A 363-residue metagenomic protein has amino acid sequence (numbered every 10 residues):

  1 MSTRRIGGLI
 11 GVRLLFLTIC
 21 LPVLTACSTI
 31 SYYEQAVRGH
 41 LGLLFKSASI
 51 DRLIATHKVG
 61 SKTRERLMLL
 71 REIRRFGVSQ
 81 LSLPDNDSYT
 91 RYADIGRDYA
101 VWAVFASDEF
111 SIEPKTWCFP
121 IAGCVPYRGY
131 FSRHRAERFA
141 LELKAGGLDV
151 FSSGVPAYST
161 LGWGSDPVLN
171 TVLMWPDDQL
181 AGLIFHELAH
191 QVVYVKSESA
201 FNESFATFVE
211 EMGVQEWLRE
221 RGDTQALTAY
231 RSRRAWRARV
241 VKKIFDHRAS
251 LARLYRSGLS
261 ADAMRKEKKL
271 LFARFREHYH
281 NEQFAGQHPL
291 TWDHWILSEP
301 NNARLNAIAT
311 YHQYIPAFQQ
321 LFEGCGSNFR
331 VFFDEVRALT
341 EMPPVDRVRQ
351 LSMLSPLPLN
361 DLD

Functional and structural regions predicted by a protein language model:
S2-L15: Bacterial N-terminal signal peptides that target proteins for export
T25-A26: C-terminal motif of bacterial Sec signal peptides marking the signal peptidase cleavage site
T29-A36, L43-D51, S111, D178 (+2 more regions): Metalloprotease/metallohydrolase-associated module, dominated by Zn2+-dependent proteases
L41-L44, H57-R71, Y130-H134, M174-L183 (+7 more regions): Soluble non-cytosolic domains of exported or imported proteins
L44-S61, W117-V125, S298-E299, P316: Acidic/histidine-rich, surface-exposed loop or edge segments in extracytoplasmic proteins
A55-V59, E72-S82, A189-V193, E210-G222 (+5 more regions): Sec-exported extracytoplasmic/periplasmic mature domains
I73-R237, A249: Acidic/His-rich structured neighborhood in mature extracellular/periplasmic domains
K242-D363: Pan-zinc metallopeptidase signature
